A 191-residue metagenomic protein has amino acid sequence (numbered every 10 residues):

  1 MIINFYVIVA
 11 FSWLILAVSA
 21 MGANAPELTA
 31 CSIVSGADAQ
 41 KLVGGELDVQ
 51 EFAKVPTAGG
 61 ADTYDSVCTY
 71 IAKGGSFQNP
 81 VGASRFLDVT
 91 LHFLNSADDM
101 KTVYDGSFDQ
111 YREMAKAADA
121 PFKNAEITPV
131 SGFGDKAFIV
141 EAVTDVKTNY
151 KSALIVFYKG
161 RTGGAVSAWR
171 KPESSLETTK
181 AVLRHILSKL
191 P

Functional and structural regions predicted by a protein language model:
M1-N4: N-terminal hydrophobic targeting signals that begin at the initiator methionine
Y6-S19: Bacterial N-terminal signal peptides
A23-S32, G36, Q40, A120-P191: A short, solvent-exposed beta-edge/loop patch
C31-I33, A37, V43-V49, K54-V55: N-terminal small/polar-rich segments of proteins
V34, G44, T63-D65, S84 (+1 more regions): Extracytoplasmic
D38, V43-L47, A72, F93 (+2 more regions): Sec/Tat-exported extracytoplasmic proteins
D48-T144: Short, solvent-exposed recognition patches
